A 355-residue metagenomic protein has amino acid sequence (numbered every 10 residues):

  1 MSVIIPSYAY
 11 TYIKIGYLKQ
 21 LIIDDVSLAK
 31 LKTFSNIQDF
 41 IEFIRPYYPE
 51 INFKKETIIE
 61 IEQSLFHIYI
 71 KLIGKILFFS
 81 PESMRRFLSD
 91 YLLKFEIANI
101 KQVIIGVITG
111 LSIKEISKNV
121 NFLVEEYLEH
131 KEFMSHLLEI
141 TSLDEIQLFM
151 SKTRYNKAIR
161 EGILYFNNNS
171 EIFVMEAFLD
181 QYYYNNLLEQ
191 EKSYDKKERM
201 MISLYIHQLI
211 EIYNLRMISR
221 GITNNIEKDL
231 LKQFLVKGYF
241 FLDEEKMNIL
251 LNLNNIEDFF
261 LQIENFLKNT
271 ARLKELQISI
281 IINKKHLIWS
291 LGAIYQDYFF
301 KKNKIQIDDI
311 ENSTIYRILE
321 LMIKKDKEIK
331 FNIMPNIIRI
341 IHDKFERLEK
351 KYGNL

Functional and structural regions predicted by a protein language model:
M1-L355: N-terminal domain-start signal
